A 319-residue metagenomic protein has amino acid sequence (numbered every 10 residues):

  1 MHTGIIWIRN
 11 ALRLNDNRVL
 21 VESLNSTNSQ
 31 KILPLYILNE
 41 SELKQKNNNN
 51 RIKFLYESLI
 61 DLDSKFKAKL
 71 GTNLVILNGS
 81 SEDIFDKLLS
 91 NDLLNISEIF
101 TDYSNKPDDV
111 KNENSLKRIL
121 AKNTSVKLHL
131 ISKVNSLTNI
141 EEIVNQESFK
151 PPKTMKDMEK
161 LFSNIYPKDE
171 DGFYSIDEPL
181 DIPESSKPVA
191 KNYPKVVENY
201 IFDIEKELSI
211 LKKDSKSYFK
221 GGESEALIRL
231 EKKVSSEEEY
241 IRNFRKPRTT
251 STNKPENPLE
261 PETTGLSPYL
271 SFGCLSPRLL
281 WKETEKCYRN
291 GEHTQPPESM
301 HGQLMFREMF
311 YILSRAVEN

Functional and structural regions predicted by a protein language model:
M1-E178: Trp/Phe/Arg-rich N-terminal binding region typifying the photolyase-homology
V126, E147-V317: Glycine/tryptophan-enriched, flexible segments
